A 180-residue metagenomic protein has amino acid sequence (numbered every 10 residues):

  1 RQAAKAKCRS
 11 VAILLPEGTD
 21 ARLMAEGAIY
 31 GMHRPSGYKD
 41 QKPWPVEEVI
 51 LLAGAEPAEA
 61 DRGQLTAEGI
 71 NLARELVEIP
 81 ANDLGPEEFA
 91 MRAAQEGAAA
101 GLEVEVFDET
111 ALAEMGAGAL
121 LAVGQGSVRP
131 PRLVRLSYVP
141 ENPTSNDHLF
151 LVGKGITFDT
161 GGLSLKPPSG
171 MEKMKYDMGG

Functional and structural regions predicted by a protein language model:
R1-T157, L165-G170: N-terminal hydrophobic/helix-forming segments and targeting peptides
L163-G180: Acidic/histidine-rich catalytic neighborhood of metal-dependent amide-processing enzymes
